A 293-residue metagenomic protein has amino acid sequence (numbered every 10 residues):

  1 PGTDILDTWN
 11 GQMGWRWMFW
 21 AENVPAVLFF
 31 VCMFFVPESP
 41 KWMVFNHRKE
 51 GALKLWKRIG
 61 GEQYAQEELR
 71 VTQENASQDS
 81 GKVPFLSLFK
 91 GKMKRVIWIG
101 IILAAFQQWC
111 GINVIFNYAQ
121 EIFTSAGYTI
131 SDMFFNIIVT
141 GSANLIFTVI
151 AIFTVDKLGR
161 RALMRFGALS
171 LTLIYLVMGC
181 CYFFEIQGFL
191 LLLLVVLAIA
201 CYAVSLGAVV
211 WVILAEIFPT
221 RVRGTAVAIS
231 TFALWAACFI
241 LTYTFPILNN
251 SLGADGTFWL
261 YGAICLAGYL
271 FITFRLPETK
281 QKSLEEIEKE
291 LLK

Functional and structural regions predicted by a protein language model:
P1-G51, L55-K57, S77-K293: Alpha-helical transmembrane bundle of multi-pass membrane proteins
A65-A76: Short, well-structured alpha-helical segments
